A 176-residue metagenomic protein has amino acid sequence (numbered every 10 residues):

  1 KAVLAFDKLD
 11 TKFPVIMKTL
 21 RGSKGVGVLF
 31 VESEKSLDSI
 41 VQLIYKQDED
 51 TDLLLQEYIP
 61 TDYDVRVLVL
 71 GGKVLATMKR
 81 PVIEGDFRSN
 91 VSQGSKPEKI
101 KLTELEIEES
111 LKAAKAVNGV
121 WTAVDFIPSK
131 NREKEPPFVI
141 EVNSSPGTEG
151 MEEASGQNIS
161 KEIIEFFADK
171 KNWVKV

Functional and structural regions predicted by a protein language model:
K1-G27: A conserved helix-loop-beta module that forms one wall/lid of the active-site cleft in ATP-utilizing catalytic domains
F13-M17, Q47-L54, V120, V174: Short, structured loop/turn "capping" segments at alpha-beta junctions
V15, K73-A76, T122, F138-E141: Protein kinase-like catalytic core scaffold
I16, L68, I127-K130: Conserved protein-kinase catalytic-loop segment immediately C-terminal to the catalytic Asp of the HRD motif
G22, Y58-T61, S129-K134: A short beta-turn/loop motif at secondary-structure boundaries
K24-A113, V117: Phosphate-binding site of ATP-dependent enzymes
Q56, G119-N131: A short glycine-rich, hydrophobically flanked beta-strand micro-motif that places a catalytic Asp/Glu for divalent metal
K101, K115, P128-V176: C-terminal active-site "lid" helix and adjoining low-complexity regulatory extension at the edge of ATP-using catalytic
